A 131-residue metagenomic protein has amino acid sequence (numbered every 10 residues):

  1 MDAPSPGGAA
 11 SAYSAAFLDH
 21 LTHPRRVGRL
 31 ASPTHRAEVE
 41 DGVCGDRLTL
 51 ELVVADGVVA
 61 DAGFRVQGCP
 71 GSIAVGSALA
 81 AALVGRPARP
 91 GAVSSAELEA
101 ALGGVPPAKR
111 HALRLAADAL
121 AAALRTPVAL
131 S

Functional and structural regions predicted by a protein language model:
D2-G28, A37, A78, R86-S131: C-terminal binding/interaction regions
D19-G63: Structured beta-strand/loop patches that form or line metal/cofactor-binding pockets in enzymes
A31, L48, G71-A74, A88: Short, flexible micro-motifs
C44, V66-V75: Short, thiol/selenol-centered motifs that function as redox-active sites or metal-ligating centers
G63, Q67, G104: Conserved short-loop catalytic and cofactor-binding motifs
L83: DPxDG-like acidic metal-binding loop motif
